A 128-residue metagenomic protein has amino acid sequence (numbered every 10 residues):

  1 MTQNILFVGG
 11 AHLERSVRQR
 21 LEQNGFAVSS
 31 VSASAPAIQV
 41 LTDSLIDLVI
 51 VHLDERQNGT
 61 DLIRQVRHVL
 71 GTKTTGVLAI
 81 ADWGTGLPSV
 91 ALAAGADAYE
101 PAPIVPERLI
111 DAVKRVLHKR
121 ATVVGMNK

Functional and structural regions predicted by a protein language model:
A11-S30: Two-component/phosphorelay signaling modules centered on CheY-like receiver
S32-L48, E55-R56: Acidic, metal-coordinating helix/loop segments flanking the phosphotransfer/catalytic sites of two-component signaling
T42-S44, R67-K73, A94: Conserved phosphotransfer cores of two-component systems
D47-L70, G84: Conserved phosphotransfer microenvironments
D61, W83-Y99: Alpha4 helix (beta4-alpha4-beta5 surface) of REC/receiver domains from two-component response regulators
K73-G86: A short, hydrophobic beta-strand element within the central beta-sheet of small alpha/beta folds
I104-V113: C-terminal output helix
K114-K128: The C-terminal output helix
